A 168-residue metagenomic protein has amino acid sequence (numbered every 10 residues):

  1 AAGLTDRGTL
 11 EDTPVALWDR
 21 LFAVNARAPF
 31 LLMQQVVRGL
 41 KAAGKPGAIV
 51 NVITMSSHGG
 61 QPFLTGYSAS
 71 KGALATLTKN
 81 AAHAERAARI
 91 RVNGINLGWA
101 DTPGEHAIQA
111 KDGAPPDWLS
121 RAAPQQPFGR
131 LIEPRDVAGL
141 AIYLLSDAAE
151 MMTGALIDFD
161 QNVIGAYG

Functional and structural regions predicted by a protein language model:
T9-L10, L17-D19, A122: Substrate-binding pocket helix/loop in short-chain dehydrogenase/reductase
E11, G59-T65, A87, G129 (+1 more regions): Active-site loop immediately N-terminal to the catalytic Tyr-X3-Lys motif of short-chain dehydrogenase/reductase
M33, S70: Active-site helix of classical SDR
R38, H83-A84, E150: Alpha-helical segment proximal to the catalytic Tyr-Lys
T54: Residue(s) in the substrate-gating loop at a strand-loop-helix junction that position the organic substrate next
G59, I142, T153-G168: Short C-terminal tail/terminal secondary-structure segment of NAD(P)H-dependent dehydrogenase/reductase domains
R86, R91, M152-G154: Short, small/polar-rich loop/turn modules that mediate ligand/substrate recognition or access, typified
